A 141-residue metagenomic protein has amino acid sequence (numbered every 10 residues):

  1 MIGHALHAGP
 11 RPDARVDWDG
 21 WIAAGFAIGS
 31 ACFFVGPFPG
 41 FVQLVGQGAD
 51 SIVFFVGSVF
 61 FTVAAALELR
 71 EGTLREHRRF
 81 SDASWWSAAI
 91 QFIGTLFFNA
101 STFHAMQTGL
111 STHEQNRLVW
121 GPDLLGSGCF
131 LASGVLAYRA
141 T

Functional and structural regions predicted by a protein language model:
M1-T141: Polytopic alpha-helical membrane-helix bundles and their juxtamembrane interface segments in multi-pass membrane
